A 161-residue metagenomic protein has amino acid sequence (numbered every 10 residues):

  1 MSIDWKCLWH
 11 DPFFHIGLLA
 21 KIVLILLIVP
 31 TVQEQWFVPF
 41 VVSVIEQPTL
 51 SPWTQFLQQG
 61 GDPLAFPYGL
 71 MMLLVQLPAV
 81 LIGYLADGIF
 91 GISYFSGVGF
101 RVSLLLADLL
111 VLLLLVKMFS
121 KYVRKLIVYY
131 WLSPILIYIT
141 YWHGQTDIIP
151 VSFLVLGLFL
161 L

Functional and structural regions predicted by a protein language model:
M1-I28, S120-V123: Start-transfer (signal-anchor) and selected internal transmembrane alpha helices of multi-pass inner/ER membrane
D11-H15, L74, V102, I127-Y129: Hydrophobic alpha-helical transmembrane segments
I22-V42: Helix-to-loop transition at the C-terminal end of transmembrane segments
W36-P67, M71, L81-G88: Extracytosolic helix-loop segments that constitute the early lumenal/periplasmic catalytic or substrate-binding loops
F95-V123: Transmembrane-helix motifs of polytopic, lipid-linked glycan transferases
L105, R124-I137: Transmembrane and membrane-interface helices of multi-pass, inner-membrane envelope-modifying transferases
L113-K117, I149-L161: Specific aromatic-rich, kink-prone transmembrane helix
Y141-I149: Short acidic/glycine- and proline-prone juxtamembrane loop motifs at membrane-interface regions of multi-pass membrane
